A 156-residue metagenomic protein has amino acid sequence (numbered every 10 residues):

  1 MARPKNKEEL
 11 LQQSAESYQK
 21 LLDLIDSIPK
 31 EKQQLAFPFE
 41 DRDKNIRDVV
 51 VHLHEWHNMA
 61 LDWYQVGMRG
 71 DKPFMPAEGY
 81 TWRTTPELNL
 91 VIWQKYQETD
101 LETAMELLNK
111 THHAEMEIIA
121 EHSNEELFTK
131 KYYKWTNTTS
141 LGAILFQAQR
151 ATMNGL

Functional and structural regions predicted by a protein language model:
M1-L10, M59-L108: Short, helix-capping/interhelical loops that line the mouth of catalytic, cofactor-, or ligand-binding pockets
A2, Q13, P38-D41, Y96 (+1 more regions): Pocket-edge positions in alpha/beta enzyme catalytic cores
A2-K5, I28, K44, Y96-T99 (+2 more regions): Short coil/turn linker and secondary-structure boundary residues
K5-Q33, E55, M59-D62, V66 (+1 more regions): Alpha-helical bundle segments that constitute or directly flank the non-heme di-iron/ferroxidase center
E8-A15, V50, H54, E102-N109 (+3 more regions): Short amphipathic alpha-helical segments with heptad-repeat character
L35-E87, M116-E117, E121, E125-L156: Short, contiguous alpha-helical
